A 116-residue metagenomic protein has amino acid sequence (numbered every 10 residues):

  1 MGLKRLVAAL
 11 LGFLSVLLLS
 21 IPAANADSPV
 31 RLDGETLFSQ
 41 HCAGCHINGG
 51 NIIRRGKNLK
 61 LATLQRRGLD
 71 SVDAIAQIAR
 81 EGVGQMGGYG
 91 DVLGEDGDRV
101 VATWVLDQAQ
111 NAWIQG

Functional and structural regions predicted by a protein language model:
M1-P29, G116: N-terminal export/targeting leaders of redox proteins
S20, T36-S39: Processing junctions and N-termini across compartments
N25, N58-T63, Q85-G88: Conserved beta-strand positions that form and line the central face of beta-propeller blades
R31-E35, I47-Q77: Gly/Gly-Pro-rich "capping" loops immediately C-terminal to redox-active cysteine motifs in periplasmic/lumenal
F38-G44, G49, G82-Q85: Short pre-active-site segment immediately N-terminal to redox-active cysteine/selenocysteine motifs in thiol-based
C45-N51, D91, L106: Detector for the c-type heme attachment site
D73-M86, V100, V105: Periplasmic c-type cytochrome electron-transfer domains
D91-G116: C-terminal capping alpha-helices of c-type cytochrome domains
